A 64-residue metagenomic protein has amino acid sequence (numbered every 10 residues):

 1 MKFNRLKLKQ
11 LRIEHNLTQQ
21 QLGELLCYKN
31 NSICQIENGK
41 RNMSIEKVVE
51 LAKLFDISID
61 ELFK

Functional and structural regions predicted by a protein language model:
M1-E14: A short, Lys/Arg-rich alpha-helix, primarily the initiator
I13, E24, K53: Alpha-helical residues within the helix-turn-helix
L17-Q35: Short alpha-helical DNA-recognition segment
K47-E61: DNA major-groove recognition helix of helix-turn-helix/homeodomain DNA-binding modules
